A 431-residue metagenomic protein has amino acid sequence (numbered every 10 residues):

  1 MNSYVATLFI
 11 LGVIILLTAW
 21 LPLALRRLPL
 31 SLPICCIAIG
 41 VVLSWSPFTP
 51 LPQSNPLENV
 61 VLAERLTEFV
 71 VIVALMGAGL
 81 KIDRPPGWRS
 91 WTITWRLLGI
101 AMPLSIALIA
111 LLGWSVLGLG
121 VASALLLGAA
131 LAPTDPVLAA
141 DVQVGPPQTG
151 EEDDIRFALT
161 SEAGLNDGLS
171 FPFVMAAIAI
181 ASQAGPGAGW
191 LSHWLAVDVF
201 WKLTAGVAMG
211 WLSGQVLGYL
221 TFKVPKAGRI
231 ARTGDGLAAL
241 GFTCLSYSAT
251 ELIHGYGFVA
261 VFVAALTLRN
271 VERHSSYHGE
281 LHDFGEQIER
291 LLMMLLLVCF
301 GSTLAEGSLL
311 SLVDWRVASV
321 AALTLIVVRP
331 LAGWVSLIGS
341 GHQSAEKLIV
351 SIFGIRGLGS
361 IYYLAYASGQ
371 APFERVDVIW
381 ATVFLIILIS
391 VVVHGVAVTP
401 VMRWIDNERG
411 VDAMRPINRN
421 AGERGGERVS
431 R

Functional and structural regions predicted by a protein language model:
M1-R431: Transmembrane helical cores of multi-pass secondary ion antiporters/exchangers
